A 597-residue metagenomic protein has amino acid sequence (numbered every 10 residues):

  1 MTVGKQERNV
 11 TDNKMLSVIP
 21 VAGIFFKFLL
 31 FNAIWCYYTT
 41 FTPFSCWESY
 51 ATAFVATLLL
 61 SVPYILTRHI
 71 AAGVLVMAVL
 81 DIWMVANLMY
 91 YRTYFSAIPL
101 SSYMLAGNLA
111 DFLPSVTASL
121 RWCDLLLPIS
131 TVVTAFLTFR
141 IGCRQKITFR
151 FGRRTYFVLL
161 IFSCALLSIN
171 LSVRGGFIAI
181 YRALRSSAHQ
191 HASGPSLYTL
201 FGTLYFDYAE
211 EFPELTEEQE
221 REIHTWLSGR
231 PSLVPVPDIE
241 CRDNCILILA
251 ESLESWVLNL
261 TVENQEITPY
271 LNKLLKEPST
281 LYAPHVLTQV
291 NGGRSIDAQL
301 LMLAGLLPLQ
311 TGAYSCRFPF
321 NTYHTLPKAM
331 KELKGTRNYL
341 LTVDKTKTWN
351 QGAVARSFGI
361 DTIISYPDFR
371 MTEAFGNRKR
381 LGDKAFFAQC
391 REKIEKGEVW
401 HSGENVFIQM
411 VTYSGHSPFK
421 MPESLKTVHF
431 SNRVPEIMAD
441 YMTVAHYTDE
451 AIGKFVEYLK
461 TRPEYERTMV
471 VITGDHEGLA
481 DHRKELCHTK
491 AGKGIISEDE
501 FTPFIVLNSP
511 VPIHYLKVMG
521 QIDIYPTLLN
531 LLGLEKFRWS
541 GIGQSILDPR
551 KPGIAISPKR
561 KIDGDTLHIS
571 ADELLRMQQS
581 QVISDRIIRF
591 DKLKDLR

Functional and structural regions predicted by a protein language model:
T2-G202: Transmembrane and membrane-interface helices of multi-pass, inner-membrane envelope-modifying transferases
R8, M15, I19, G23-I24 (+4 more regions): Intrinsic-disorder-associated interaction segments
L30, I34, L109, L113 (+3 more regions): Generic structural signal of hydrophobic/aromatic residues within well-ordered alpha-helices of folded domains
R68, R144-K146, P213, G397 (+2 more regions): Short, flexible coil/linker elements and helix-boundary hinge sites characteristic of intrinsically disordered
M89-S102, A118-R121, E210-Q219, S295 (+4 more regions): A diffuse structural propensity rather than consistent per-protein peaks
S168-I248: Membrane-interface segments at or immediately adjacent to transmembrane helices that form the boundary between
H224-R597: Solvent-exposed soluble domains appended to multi-pass membrane proteins
